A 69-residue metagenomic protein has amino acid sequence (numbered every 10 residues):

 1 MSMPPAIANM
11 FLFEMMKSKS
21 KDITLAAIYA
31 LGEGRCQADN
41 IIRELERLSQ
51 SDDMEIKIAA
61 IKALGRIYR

Functional and structural regions predicted by a protein language model:
M1-P4, D22-C36, I58-R69: Structural detector for internal amphipathic alpha-helices that build alpha-solenoid repeat scaffolds
M3-M16, Q37-L48, R69: Amphipathic alpha-helical scaffolding segments comprising HEAT/armadillo-like alpha-solenoid repeats
A6, K17, K21-D22, M54-E55: Alpha-helix N-cap/helix-start positions at coil->helix boundaries
R43-E55, K62: Short, charged early-sequence alpha-helical segments and their helix-coil boundaries
